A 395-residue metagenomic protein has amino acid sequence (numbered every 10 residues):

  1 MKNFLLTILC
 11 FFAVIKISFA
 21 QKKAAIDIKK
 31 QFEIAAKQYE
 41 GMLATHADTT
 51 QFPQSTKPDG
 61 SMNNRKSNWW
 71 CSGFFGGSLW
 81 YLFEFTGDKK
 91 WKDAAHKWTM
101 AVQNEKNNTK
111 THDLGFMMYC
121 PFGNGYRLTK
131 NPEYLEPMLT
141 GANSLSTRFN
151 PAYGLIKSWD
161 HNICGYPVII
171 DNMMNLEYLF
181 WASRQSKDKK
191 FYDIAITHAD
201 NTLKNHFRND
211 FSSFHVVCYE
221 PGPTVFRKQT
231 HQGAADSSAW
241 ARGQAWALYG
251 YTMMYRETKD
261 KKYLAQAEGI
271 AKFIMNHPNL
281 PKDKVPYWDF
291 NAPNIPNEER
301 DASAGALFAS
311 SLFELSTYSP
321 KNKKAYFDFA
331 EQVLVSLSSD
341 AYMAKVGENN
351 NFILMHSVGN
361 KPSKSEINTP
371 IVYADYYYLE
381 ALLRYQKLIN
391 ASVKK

Functional and structural regions predicted by a protein language model:
M1-I26: Bacterial Sec-dependent N-terminal signal peptides
Q21-K395: Glycan-recognition and catalytic cores of secretory/periplasmic carbohydrate-active enzymes
